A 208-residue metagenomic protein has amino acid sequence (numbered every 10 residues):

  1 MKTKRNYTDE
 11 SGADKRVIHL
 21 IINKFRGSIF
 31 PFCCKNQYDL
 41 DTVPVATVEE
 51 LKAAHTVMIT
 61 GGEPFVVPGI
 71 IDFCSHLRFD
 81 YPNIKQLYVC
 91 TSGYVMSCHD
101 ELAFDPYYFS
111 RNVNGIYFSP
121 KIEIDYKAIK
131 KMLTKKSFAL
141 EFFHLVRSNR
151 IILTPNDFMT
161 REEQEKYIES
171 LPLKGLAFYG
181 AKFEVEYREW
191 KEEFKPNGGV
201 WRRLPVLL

Functional and structural regions predicted by a protein language model:
M1-V45: Canonical Radical SAM [4Fe-4S] cluster-binding loop centered on the CxxxCxxC motif and its immediate flanking residues
N36-T42, A53-V67, N83-C98, Y108-S137 (+1 more regions): Core AdoMet radical
P44-E50, S75: Short, basic/hydrophobic alpha-helical segments
E50-L51, D80: Alpha-helix C-cap/termination motif
I71-S75, P106: Generic structural signal for well-ordered alpha-helices, preferentially at hydrophobic/aromatic core positions
C74-P82, F142-H144: Surface-exposed amphipathic alpha-helices with a cationic face
E101-S110, M132-F142, E162-L173: Short, aromatic/basic amphipathic alpha-helical patches
E141-L208: Auxiliary Fe-S-binding modules of radical SAM enzymes
